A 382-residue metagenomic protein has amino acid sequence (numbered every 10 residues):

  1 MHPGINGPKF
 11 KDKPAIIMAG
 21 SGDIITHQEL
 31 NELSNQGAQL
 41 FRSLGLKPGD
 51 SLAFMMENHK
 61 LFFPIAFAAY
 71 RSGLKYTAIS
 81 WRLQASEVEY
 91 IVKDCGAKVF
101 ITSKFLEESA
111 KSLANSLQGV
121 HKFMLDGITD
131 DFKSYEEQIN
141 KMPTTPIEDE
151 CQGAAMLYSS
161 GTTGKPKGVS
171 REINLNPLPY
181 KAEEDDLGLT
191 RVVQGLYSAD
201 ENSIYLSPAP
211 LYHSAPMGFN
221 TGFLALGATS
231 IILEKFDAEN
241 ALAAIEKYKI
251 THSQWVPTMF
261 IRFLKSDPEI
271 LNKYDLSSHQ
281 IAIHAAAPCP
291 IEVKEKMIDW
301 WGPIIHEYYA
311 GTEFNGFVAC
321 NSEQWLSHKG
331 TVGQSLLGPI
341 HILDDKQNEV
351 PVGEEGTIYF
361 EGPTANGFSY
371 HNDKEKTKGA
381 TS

Functional and structural regions predicted by a protein language model:
H2-T26, G127: AMP-dependent adenylate-forming
G4-I5, R42, K60-I79, V88-E89 (+5 more regions): Hydrophobic alpha-helical segments in the ANL/AMP-binding
A15-H59, Q84-E89: Conserved AMP-binding/adenylate-forming core of the ANL superfamily
G20, E108-L157, K165, R171-T190 (+1 more regions): ANL superfamily adenylate-forming
A53-M55, F62, A66, Y70-I101 (+3 more regions): Short beta-strand->loop structural element characteristic of the AMP-binding/adenylate-forming
A155-L157, G161, A225, I250-W255 (+3 more regions): Gly/Ser/Thr-rich phosphate-binding loop
L178-P208, Y212-H252, S266: Conserved AMP-binding/adenylation subdomain of ANL enzymes
S335, N348-A380: Conserved ATP/PPi-binding loop(s) of AMP-dependent carboxylate-activating enzymes
